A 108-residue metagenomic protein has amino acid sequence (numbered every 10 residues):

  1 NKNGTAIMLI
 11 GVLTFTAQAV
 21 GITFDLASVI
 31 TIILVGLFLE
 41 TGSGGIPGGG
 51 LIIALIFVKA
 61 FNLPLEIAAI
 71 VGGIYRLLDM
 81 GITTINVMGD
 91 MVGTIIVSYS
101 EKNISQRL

Functional and structural regions predicted by a protein language model:
N1-E40, T94, I104-L108: Helix-loop-helix junctions within the multi-pass membrane cores of secondary transporters/permeases
N3, L13-T16, L34, F61 (+1 more regions): Hydrophobic transmembrane alpha-helices
G4-I10, G44-A54, M88-M91: Transmembrane helix boundary and interhelical junction motifs in multipass membrane proteins
T16-V20, F38, A54-L65: Interfacial segments of multi-pass membrane proteins
T41-G44, P64-I67, G81-N86: Juxtamembrane membrane-interface segments at transmembrane alpha-helix termini
F57-K59, E66-A68, G73, V92 (+1 more regions): Canonical bilayer-spanning transmembrane alpha-helix
I74-Q106: Membrane-helix cytosolic exit motif
